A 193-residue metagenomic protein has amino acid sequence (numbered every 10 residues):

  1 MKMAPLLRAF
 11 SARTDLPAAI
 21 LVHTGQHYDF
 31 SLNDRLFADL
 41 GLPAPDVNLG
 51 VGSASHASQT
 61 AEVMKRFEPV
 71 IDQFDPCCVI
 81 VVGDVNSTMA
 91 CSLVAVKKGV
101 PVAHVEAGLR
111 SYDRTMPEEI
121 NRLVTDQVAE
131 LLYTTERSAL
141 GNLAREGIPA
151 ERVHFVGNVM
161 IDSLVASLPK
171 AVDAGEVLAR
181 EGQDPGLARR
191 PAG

Functional and structural regions predicted by a protein language model:
M1-A9, R35-L36, N48-P149: Active-site and donor-binding regions of nucleotide-sugar-utilizing enzymes
M1-Q26: N-terminal subdomain of nucleotide-sugar transferases
L16, P43, P149-A150: Conserved H-loop
L16, P76-V79, R190-P191: Short, high-confidence coil segments that cap the C-terminus of an alpha-helix and link into the following beta-strand
A18-I20, P101, R152: Residues at the starts of beta-strands that form the adenosine-phosphate
H23-G25, G83, E106, G157: Short beta-strand/turn micro-motifs composed of small residues that flank or help shape donor/cofactor-binding pockets
G25-P43: N-terminal beta-loop-helix "entrance" segment that forms/cooperates in small-molecule cofactor or anionic ligand
H27-S31, G50, V128-G193: A nucleotide-sugar donor-handling region in carbohydrate enzymes
